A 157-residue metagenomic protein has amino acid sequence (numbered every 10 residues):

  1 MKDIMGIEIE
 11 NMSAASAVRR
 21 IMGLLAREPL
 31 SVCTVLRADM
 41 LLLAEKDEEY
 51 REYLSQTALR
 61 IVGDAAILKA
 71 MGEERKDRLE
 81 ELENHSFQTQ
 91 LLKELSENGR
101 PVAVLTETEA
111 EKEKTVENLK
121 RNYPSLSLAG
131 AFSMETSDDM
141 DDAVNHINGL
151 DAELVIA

Functional and structural regions predicted by a protein language model:
M1-H85: N-terminal nucleotide/polyanion-binding subdomain common to many enzyme families
P29-S31, T57, E97-P101, A152: A general structural motif
L68-H146, L150: Conserved beta-alpha
E153-A157: Periplasmic-binding protein-like
